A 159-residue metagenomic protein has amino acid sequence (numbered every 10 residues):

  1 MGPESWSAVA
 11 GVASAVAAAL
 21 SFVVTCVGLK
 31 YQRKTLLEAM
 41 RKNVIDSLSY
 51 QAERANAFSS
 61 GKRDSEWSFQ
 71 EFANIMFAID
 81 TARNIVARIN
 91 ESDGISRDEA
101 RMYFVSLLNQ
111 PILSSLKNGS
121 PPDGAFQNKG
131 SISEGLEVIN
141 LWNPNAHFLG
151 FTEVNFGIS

Functional and structural regions predicted by a protein language model:
M1-L36: Membrane-embedded hydrophobic alpha-helical segments
K30-S159: Amphipathic alpha-helical "stem/stalk" segments
